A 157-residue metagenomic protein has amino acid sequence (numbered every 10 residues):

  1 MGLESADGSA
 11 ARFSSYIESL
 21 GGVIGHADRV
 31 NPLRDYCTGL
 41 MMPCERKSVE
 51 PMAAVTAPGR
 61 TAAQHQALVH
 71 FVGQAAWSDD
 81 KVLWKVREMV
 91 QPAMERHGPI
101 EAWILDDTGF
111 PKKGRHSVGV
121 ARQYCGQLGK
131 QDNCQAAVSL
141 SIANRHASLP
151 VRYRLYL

Functional and structural regions predicted by a protein language model:
G2-L157: Conserved, well-structured functional cores that handle cations and Mg-NTP chemistry
